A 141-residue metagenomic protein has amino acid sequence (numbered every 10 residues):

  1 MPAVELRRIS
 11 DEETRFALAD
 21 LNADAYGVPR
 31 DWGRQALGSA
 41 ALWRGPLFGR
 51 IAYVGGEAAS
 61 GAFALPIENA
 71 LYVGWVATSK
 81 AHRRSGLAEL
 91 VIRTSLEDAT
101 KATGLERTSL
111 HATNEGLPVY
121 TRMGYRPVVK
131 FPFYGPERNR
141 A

Functional and structural regions predicted by a protein language model:
M1-Q35, I51, Y72, A141: Short amphipathic alpha-helix that is part of the acyltransferase structural core
D11, T113-N114: Helix N-cap/beta->alpha junction signal
R30-A81: A conserved beta-strand-loop-helix scaffold within acyl/acetyltransferase catalytic domains
N69, L105-E106, R126: Short acidic/polar active-site loop segments enriched in Thr and Asp
T78-K80, R84-A99, R122: Conserved acetyl-CoA-binding loop-helix of GNAT-fold acetyltransferases
E89, N114-K130, E137: Conserved active-site alpha-helix within GNAT-family acetyltransferase domains
A99-A112: Conserved GNAT acetyl-CoA-binding A-motif
